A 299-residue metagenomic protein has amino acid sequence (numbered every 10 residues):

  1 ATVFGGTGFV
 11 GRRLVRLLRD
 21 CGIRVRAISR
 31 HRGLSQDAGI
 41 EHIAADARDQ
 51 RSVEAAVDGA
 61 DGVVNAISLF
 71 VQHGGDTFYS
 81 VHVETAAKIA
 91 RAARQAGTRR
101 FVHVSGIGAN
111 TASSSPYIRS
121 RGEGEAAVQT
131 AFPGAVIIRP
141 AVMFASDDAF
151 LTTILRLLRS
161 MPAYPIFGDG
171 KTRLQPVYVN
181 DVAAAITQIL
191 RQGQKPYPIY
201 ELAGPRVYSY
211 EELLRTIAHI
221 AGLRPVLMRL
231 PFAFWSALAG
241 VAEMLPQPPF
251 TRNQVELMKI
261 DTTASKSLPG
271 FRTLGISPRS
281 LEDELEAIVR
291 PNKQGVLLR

Functional and structural regions predicted by a protein language model:
A1-C21: N-terminal Rossmann NAD(P)H-binding glycine-rich loop of SDR-like oxidoreductase domains
F4, I28, A66-I67, F101-I107 (+1 more regions): SDR active-site strand-loop-helix element
L14, D20-C21, D37, T111-L223: Oxidoreductase cofactor-interface core, primarily capturing Rossmann-like NAD(P)-dependent enzymes
I23-R30: Conserved glycine-rich Rossmann-like NAD(P)H-binding loop of the short-chain dehydrogenase/reductase
G33-Q95, G106-S113: NAD(P)H-binding glycine-rich loop region in Rossmannoid oxidoreductase-like domains and their noncatalytic homologs
D49, T85-K88, R100, E123-G124 (+1 more regions): Conserved cofactor-binding/catalytic machinery of classical short-chain dehydrogenase/reductase
Q95-R100, F132-P133: A short helix->loop->beta-strand "cap" motif at the edges of active sites that frequently abuts
I186-T251, S265-R299: Mid/C-terminal beta-alpha module of Rossmann-like enzyme folds, strongest in SDR-family dehydrogenases/epimerases
